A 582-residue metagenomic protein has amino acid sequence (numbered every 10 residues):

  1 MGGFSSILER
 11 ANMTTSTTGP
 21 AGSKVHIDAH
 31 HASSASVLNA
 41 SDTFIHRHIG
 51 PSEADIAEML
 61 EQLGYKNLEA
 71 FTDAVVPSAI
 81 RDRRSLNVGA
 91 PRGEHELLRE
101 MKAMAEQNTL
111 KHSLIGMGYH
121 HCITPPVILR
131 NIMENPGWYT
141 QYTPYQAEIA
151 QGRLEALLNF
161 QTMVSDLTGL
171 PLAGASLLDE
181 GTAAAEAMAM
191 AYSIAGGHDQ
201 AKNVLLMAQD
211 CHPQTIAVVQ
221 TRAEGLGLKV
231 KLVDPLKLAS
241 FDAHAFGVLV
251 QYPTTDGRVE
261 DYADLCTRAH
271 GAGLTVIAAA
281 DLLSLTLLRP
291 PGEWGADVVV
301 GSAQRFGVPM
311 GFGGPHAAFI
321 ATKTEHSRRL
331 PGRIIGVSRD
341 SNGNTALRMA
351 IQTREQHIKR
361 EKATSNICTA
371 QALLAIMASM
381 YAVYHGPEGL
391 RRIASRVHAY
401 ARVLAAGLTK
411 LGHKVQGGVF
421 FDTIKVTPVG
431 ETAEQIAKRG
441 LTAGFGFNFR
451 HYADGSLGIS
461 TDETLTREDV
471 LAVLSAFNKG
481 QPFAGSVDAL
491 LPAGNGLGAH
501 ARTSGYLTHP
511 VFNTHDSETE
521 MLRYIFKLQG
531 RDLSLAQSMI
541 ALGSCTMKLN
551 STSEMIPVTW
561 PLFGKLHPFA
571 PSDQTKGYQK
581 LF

Functional and structural regions predicted by a protein language model:
L38, N135-A147, S165-L170, D199-K202 (+7 more regions): Gly-rich Lys/Arg/Thr-decorated short loops/hinges at beta-loop-alpha junctions or inter-strand turns that position
P51, E69, D73-N159, S165 (+2 more regions): N-terminal entrance/gating region of PLP-dependent enzymes' catalytic architecture
F71, V164, V219-Q220, V248 (+7 more regions): Buried hydrophobic positions in well-ordered alpha/beta secondary-structure cores of metabolic enzymes
G93-L98, Q161, A173-Q200, A318 (+1 more regions): Conserved beta-loop-alpha segment that forms the PLP phosphate-binding cup at the N-terminus of a helix
T182-R348, L408-G412, K425-V426, E434 (+1 more regions): Conserved PLP-enzyme active-site core in the AAT-like
F306-L411, Q416-G418: Active-site C-terminal subdomain of aminotransferase-like
V308-A321, E325-H326, A370-L374, S460 (+2 more regions): Conserved phosphate/anionic-ligand binding catalytic regions in large, soluble enzymes, centered on
E388-A476, P482-L491, L522, L528-G530 (+2 more regions): Conserved C-terminal alpha-helix-loop-beta "cap" of PLP-dependent enzymes that closes/shapes the active-site mouth
